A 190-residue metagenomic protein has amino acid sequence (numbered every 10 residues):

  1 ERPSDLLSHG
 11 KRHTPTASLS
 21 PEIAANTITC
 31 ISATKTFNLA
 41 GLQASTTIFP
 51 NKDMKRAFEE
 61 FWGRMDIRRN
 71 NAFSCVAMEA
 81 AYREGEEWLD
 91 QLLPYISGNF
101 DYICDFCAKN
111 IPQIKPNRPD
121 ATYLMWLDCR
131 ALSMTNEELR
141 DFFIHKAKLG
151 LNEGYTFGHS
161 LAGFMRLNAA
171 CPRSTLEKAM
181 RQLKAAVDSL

Functional and structural regions predicted by a protein language model:
E1-S18: Conserved PLP phosphate-binding loop immediately N-terminal to the Schiff-base lysine helix in PLP-dependent enzymes
L7-H9, N117-D120, F157-L161: A short beta-turn/loop motif at secondary-structure boundaries
S20-S97, C104, V187: Conserved core segment of the aminotransferase class I/II
I23, F142-L151, F157-L190: PLP-dependent enzyme catalytic core of the Aspartate aminotransferase-like
N51-K52, A131-S133, P172-S174: Helix N-cap motif at beta-to-alpha junctions
E79, P94-C104, P116-C129: Conserved glycine-rich beta-strand-loop-beta hairpin in the small C-terminal domain of fold type I
C104, Q113-P116, G150-Y155: A short linear hydrophobic-aromatic micro-motif
